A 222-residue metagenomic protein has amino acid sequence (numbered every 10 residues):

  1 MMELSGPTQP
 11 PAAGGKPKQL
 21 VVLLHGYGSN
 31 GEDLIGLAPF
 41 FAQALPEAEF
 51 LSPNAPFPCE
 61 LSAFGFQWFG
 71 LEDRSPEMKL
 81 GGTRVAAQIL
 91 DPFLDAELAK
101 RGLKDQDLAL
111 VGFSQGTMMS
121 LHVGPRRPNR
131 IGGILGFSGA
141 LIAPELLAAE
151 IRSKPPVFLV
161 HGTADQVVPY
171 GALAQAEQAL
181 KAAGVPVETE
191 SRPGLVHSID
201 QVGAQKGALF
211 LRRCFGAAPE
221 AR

Functional and structural regions predicted by a protein language model:
M2-D107: Serine-hydrolase catalytic machinery in alpha/beta-hydrolase-like enzymes
K18, Q106, R152-V157, A183-P186: Short, proline-enriched alpha-helix->beta-strand connector loops that line the catalytic pocket of alpha/beta-hydrolase
G31-E32, E145, D200: Short N-terminal helix/helix-N-cap motif within the alpha/beta-hydrolase-1
G36-P39, P169-A179: Short alpha-helix in the alpha/beta-hydrolase fold that links the catalytic acid
N54-P58, A140, L195: Short beta-to-alpha linker loops that shape the active-site pocket of alpha/beta-hydrolase fold enzymes
Q106-S153: Primarily recognizes the serine-hydrolase "nucleophile elbow" in alpha/beta-hydrolase and SGNH/GDSL folds
L159-H161, D165: Short beta-strand/loop motif that positions the catalytic acidic residue of the alpha/beta-hydrolase fold
A174-R222: C-terminal catalytic histidine-bearing segment of alpha/beta-hydrolase fold enzymes
